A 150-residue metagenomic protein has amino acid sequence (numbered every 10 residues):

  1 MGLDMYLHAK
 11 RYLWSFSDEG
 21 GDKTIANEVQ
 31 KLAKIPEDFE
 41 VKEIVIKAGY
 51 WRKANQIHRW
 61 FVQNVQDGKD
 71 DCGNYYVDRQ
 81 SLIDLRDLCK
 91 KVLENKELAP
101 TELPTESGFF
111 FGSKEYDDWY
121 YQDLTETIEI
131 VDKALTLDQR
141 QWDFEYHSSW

Functional and structural regions predicted by a protein language model:
M1-W150: Acidic (Asp/Glu-rich) sequence patches and key acidic residues that form negatively charged surfaces used
